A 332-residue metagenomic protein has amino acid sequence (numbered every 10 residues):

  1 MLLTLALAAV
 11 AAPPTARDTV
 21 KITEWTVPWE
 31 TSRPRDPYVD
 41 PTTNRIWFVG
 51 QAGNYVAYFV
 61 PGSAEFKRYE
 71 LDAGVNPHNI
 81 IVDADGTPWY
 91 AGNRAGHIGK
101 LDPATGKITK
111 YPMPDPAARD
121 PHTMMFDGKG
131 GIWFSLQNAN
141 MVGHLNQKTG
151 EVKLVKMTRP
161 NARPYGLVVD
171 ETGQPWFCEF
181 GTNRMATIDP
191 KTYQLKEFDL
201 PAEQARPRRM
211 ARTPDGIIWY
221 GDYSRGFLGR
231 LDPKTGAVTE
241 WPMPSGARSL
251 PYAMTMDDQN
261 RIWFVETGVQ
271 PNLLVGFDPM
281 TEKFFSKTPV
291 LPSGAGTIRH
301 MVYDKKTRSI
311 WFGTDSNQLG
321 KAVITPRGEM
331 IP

Functional and structural regions predicted by a protein language model:
P14-T31: A short helix->beta-strand "capping" segment at the edge of beta-propeller domains
T23-T26, K67-D72, T109-M113, K153-M157 (+4 more regions): Beta-propeller fold detector
E30-T43, A73-D85, P116-K129, R159-T172 (+6 more regions): Beta-rich, blade/repeat-based domains predominating in secreted/periplasmic proteins but also intracellular
I46-A52, P88-R94, I132-N138, P175-G181 (+3 more regions): Conserved beta-strand positions in repeat-built beta-propeller and related beta-rich domains
Y55-A57, G96-K100, N140-H144, R184-T187 (+3 more regions): A short loop-to-beta-strand structural motif that recurs across blades of beta-propeller domains
V60-A64, D102-G106, N146-G150, D189-Y193 (+3 more regions): Short loop/turn segments that connect beta-strands within beta-propeller blades
M124, W133-H144, V152-V155, R159-M185: Solenoidal tandem-repeat scaffolds enriched in leucines and small polar residues
A295-P332: Blade-level signature of beta-propeller repeat domains, shared across WD40, Kelch, NHL, RCC1 and BNR/Asp-box propellers
